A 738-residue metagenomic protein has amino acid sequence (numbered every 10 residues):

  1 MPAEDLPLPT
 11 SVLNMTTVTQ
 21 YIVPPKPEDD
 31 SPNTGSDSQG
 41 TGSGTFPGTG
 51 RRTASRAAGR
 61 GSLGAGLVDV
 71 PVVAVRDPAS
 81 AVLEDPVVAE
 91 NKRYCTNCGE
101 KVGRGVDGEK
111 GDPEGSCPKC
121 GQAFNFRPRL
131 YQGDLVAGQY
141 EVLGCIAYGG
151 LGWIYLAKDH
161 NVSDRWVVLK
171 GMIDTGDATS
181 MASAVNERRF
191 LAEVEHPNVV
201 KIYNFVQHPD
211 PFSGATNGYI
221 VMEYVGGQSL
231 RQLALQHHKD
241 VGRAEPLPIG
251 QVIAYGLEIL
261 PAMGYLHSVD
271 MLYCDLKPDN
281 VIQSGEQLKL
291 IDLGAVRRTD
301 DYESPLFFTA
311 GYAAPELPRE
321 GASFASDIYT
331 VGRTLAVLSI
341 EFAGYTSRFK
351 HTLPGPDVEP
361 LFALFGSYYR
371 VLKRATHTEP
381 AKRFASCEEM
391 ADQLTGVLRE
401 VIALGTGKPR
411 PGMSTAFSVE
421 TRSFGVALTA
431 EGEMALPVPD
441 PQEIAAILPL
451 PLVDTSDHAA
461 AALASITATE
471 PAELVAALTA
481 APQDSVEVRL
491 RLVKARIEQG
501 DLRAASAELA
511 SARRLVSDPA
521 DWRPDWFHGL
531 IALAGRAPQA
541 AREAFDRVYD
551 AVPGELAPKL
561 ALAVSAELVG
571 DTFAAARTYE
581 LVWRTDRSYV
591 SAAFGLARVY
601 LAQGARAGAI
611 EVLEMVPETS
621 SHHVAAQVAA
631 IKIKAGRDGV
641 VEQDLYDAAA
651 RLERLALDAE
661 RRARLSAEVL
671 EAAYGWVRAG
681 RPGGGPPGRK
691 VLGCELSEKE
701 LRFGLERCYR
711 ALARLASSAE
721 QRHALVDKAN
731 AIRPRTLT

Functional and structural regions predicted by a protein language model:
V142-G150, I154: Protein kinase glycine-rich loop
Y155-A157, S163-D174: Glycine-rich ATP phosphate-binding loop
G176-E193: AlphaC helix of the eukaryotic protein kinase fold
N204-V206: A short, aromatic-enriched beta-strand patch in the conserved N-lobe beta-sheet of the protein kinase catalytic domain
F212-S229, L233: Conserved short submotifs of the Hanks-type protein kinase catalytic core that shape the nucleotide-binding pocket
Y255-G256: Activation segment signature within eukaryotic-like protein kinase domains
I259-M271: Protein kinase catalytic-loop region centered on the HRD/HxD motif
L404-L492: Regulatory extensions appended to serine/threonine kinase catalytic cores
